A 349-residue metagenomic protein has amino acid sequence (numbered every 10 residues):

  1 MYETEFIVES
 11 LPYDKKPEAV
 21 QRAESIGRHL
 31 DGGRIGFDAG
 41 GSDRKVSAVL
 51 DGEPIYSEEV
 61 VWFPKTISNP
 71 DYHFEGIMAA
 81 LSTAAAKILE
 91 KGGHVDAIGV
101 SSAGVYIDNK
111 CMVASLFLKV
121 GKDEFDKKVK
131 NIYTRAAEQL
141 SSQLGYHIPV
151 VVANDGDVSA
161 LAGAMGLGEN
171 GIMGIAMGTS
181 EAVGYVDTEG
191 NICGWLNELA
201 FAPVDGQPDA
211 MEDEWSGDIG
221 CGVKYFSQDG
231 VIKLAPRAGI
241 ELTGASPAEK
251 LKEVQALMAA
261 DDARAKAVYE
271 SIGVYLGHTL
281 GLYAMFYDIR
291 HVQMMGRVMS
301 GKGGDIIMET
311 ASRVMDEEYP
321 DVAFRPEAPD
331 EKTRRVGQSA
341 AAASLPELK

Functional and structural regions predicted by a protein language model:
M1-G33: Non-catalytic propeptide/linker segments at domain boundaries
M1-I7, L11, E59-M78, G93 (+5 more regions): Glycine-rich phosphate-binding loop and adjoining helix at the ATP-binding site of ATP-dependent phosphoryl-transfer
V20-Y56, I172-E189, Q228, I232-G239: Gly/Thr-rich phosphate-binding beta-strand-loop-beta motif of the actin/hexokinase/Hsp70
R28-K91: Conserved small-residue-rich
S57-E58, W62-M78, I148, E189-S246: Glycine-rich phosphate-binding loop plus the immediately following alpha-helix
M78-A97, L280-V292: Phosphate/pyrophosphate-binding loops at sites that engage ATP/ADP/AMP, CoA/4′-phosphopantetheine, polyphosphate
D96-A97, S102-N109, I219-Y275, I289-H291 (+1 more regions): A mobile "lid/hinge" subdomain adjacent to the ATP/sugar-phosphate binding pocket shared across diverse ATP-dependent
A267-Y287, R297-K349: Internal alpha/beta domain cores that form substrate/cofactor-binding pockets in large enzymes and binding proteins
